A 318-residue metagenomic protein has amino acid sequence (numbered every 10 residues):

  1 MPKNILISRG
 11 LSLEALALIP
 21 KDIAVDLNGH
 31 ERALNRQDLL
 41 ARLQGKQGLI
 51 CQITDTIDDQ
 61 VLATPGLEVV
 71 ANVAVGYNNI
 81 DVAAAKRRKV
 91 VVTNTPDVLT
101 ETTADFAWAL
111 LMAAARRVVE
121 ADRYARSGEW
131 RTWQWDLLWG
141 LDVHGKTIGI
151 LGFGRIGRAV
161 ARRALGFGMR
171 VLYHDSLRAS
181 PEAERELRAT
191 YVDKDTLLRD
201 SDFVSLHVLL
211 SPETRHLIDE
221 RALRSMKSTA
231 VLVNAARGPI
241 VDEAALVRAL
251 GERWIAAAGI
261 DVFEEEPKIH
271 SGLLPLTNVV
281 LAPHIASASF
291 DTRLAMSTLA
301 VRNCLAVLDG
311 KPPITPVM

Functional and structural regions predicted by a protein language model:
M1-T93, D219, R224: An N-terminal-biased, well-structured beta-alpha scaffold segment characteristic of Rossmann-like dinucleotide-binding
P2-I5, D26, Q37, T100-T102 (+2 more regions): Structural/interface elements that position substrates and couple domains in central-metabolism enzymes
P2-K3, K86, T93-F106, D136-W139 (+1 more regions): C-terminal helix-to-coil terminal segments
S8, Q52, V73, L110 (+2 more regions): Short, well-ordered coil/turn residues at beta-beta hairpins and beta-strand->alpha-helix junctions within
I57-V61, L172, S176-G272: Rossmann-like adenosine-cofactor binding region
R88, P96-T147, A159-R162, Y173: Phosphate-binding beta-alpha-beta segment of Rossmann-like dinucleotide-binding domains, i.e., the NAD(P)
G149-L151: Conserved N-terminal Rossmann-fold NAD(P)-binding element of oxidoreductases
I156: Hydrophobic/small residue at the entry helix of a nucleotide-binding pocket
